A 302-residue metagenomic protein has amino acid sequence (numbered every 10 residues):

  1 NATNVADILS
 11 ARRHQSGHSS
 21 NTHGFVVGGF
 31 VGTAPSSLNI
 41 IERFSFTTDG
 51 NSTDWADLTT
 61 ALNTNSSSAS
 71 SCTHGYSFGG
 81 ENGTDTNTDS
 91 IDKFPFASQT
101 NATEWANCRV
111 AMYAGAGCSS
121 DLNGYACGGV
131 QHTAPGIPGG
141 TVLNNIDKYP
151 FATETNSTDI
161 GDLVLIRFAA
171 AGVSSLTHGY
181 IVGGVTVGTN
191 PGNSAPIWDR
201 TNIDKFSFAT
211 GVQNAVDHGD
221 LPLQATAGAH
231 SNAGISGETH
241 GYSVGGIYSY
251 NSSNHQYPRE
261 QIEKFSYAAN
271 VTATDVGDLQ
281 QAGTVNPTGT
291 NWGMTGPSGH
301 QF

Functional and structural regions predicted by a protein language model:
N1-F302: Polar, enzyme-active/binding microenvironments
